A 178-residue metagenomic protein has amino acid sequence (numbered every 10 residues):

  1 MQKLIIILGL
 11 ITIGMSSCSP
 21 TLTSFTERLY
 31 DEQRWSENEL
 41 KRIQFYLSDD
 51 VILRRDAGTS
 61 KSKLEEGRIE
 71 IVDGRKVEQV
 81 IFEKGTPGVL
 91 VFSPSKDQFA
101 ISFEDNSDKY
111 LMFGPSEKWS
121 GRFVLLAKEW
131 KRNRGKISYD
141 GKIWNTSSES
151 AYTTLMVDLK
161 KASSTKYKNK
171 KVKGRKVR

Functional and structural regions predicted by a protein language model:
M1-L4: Positively charged n-region of N-terminal signal peptides that target proteins for export
G14-S17: C-terminal motif of bacterial Sec signal peptides marking the signal peptidase cleavage site
S19-L22: Bacterial signal peptide processing site
F25-L47: Post-signal peptide N-terminal segment of mature Sec-exported envelope proteins
L40-R42, E83-G85, P94-Q98, S120 (+2 more regions): Extracytoplasmic
D50-E78: Mixed-charge, low-complexity intrinsically disordered segments
K76-K118: Mid-length scaffold segments of soluble, non-membrane domains
L126-R178: C-terminal partner/receptor-binding element of secreted or periplasmic proteins
